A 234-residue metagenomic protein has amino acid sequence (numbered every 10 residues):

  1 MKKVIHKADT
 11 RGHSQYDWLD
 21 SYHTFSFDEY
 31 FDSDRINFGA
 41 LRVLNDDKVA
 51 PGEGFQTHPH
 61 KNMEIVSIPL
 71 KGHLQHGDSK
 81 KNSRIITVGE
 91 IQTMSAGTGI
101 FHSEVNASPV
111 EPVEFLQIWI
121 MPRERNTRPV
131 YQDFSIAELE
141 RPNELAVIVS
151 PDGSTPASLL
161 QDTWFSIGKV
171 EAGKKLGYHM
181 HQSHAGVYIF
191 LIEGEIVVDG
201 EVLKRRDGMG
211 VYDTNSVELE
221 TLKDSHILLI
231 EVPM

Functional and structural regions predicted by a protein language model:
M1-P51, F55-Q56, R84-I86, V105-E114 (+1 more regions): A short, N-terminal "cap"/entry segment at the start of jelly-roll beta-barrel domains of the cupin/DSBH fold
D46, P51-G52, G89, G97 (+4 more regions): Tight coil/turn sites that cap or link beta-strands
G54-Q56, H73-H76, Q92-T93, G97-V105 (+2 more regions): Histidine-centered metal-chelating micro-motifs
K61-G77, V88-I91, Y178-D199, R205: Glycine- and acidic-residue-biased ligand/ion/polar-headgroup-sensing regions
K80-S95, E140-R141, D199-T221: Short acidic-glycine-tyrosine-enriched beta hairpin
K81, A96-N126, Y212-M234: Ligand-binding loop in jelly-roll beta-barrel domains
S150-M180: Strongly charged, low-complexity linkers/loops
